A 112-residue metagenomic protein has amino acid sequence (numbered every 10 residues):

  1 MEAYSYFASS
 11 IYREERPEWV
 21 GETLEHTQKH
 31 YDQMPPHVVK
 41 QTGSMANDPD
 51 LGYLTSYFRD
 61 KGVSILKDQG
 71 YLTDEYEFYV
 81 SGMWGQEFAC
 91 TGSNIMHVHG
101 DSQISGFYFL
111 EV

Functional and structural regions predicted by a protein language model:
M1-Y76, W84, S93: Non-heme Fe(II)/2-oxoglutarate
Y79: Heme-based O2/NO sensor domains and their adjacent alpha-helical segments, primarily globin folds but also including
G82-V112: Catalytic core of non-heme Fe(II) oxygenases with the double-stranded beta-helix
